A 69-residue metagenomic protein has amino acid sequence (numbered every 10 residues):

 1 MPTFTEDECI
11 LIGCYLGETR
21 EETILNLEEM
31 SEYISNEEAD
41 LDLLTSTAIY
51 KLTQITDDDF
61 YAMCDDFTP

Functional and structural regions predicted by a protein language model:
M1-E28: N-terminal acidic leader/helix
M1-P2, A62-P69: Short acidic DE-rich linear segments
I10, E21, A39, D66-F67: A generic structural signal for solvent-exposed, polar alpha-helical segments
L16, S31, L52-T53: Hydrophobic residues in alpha-helical segments
E28-I34: Short secondary-structure subsegments characteristic of cysteine-rich extracellular domains
S35-D65: Short, charge-rich amphipathic interface segments used for partner binding and complex assembly
